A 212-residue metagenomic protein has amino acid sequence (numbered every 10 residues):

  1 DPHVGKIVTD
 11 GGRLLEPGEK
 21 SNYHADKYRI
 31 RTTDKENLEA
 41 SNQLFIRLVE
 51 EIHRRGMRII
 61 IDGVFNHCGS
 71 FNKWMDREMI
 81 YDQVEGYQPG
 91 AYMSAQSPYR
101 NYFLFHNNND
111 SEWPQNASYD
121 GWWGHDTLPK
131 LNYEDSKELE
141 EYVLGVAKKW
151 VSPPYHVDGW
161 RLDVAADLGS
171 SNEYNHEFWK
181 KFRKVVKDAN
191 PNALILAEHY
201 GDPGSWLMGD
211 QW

Functional and structural regions predicted by a protein language model:
D1-E50, M79-N132: Aromatic- and acidic-residue-enriched carbohydrate-binding clefts of CAZyme catalytic domains
K35, N132-S136, V164-S170: Active-site rim elements
S41, F45, L139-V143, N175 (+1 more regions): Aromatic/hydrophobic pocket-lining residues that form the small-molecule binding cavity in soluble enzyme cores
V49, H53, N66-H67, N72-H106 (+3 more regions): Active-site-proximal helices and loops of the catalytic beta/alpha 8
I59-I61: Carbohydrate-binding surfaces in secreted/extracellular proteins
D76, Q115, G124-H125, D135 (+3 more regions): Intrinsic disorder/low-complexity segments enriched in polar/charged and small flexible residues
S136-P153: Short, acidic/polar
